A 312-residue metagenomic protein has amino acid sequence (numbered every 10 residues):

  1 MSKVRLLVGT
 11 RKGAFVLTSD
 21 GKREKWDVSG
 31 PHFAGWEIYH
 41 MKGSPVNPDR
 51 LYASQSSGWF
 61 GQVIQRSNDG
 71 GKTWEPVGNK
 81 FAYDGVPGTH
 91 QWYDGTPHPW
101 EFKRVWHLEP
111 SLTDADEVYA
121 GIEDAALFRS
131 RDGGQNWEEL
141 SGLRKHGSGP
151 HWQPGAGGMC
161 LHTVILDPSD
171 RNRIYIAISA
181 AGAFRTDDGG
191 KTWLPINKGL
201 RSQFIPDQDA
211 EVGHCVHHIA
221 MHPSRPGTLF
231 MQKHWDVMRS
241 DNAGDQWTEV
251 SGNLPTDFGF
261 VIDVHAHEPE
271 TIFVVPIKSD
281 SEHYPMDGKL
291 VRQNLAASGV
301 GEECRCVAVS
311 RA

Functional and structural regions predicted by a protein language model:
M1-A312: Extracellular glycan-interacting surfaces
